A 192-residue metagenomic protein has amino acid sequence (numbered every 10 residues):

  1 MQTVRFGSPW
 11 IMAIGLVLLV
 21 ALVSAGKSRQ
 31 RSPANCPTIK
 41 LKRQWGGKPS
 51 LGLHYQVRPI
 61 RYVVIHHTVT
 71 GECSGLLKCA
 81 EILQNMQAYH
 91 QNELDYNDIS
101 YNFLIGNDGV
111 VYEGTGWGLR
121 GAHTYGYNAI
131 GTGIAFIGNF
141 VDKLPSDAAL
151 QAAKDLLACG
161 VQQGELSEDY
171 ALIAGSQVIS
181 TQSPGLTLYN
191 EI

Functional and structural regions predicted by a protein language model:
Q2-T68, G106-A122, Y127-I192: Basic/polar, cationic surfaces and motifs that engage anionic cell-wall and phosphate/carboxylate ligands
T38, I82, L94-Y96, Q182: Short linear sequence motifs
V57-E93: Active-site acidic/histidine clusters and adjacent loop/turn architecture that either coordinate catalytic ions
H90-N97, N107: Glycine-/small-residue-enriched capping loops at alpha/beta junctions
S100: Glycine/small-residue-rich phosphate/adenosyl-binding loop
